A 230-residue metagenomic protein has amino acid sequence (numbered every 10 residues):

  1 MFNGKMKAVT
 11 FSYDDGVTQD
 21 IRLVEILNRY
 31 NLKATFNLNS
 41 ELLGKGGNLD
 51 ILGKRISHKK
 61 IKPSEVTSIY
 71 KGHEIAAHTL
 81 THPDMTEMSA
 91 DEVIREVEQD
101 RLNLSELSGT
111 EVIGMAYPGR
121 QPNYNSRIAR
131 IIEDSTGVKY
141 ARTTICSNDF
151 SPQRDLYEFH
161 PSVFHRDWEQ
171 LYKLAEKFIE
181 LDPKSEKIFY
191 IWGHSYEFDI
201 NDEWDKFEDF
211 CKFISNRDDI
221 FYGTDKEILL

Functional and structural regions predicted by a protein language model:
M1-E74, D84, R101-P118, Y190 (+2 more regions): Active-site beta->alpha N-cap acidic-glycine motif
M1-N3, R29-N31, T35-S40, S105-E106 (+5 more regions): C-terminal domain-boundary segment and adjacent tail
Y13-G16, T79, S195, D225: Active-site metal-binding loops of divalent metal-dependent hydrolases
Q19-R22, H82-F178, D202-K206: Catalytic domains of cell-wall/extracellular-matrix polysaccharide-remodeling enzymes, centered on de-N-acetylation
I61-S64, S89, N125, T224: Helix N-cap and loop-to-helix transition residues
K62-E65, A175-E180: Short, charged beta->alpha transition segments
P63-I69, H73, E133, V138-Y140 (+1 more regions): A short, hydrophobic secondary-structure junction motif
